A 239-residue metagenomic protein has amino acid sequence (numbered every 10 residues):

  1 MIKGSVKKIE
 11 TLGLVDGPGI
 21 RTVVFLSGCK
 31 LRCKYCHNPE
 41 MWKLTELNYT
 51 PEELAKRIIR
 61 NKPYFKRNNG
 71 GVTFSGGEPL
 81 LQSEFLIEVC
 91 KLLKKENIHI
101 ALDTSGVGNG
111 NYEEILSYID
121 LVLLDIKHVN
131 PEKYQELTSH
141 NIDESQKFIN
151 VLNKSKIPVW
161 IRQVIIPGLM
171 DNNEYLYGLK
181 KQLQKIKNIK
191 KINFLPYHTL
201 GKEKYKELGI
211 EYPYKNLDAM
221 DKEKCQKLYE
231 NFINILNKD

Functional and structural regions predicted by a protein language model:
M1-P18, P167-D239: Auxiliary Fe-S-binding modules of radical SAM enzymes
I2, K8-E10, L14-Y49: Canonical Radical SAM [4Fe-4S] cluster-binding loop centered on the CxxxCxxC motif and its immediate flanking residues
V23, S27-K30, N48, E52 (+3 more regions): Electropositive phosphate-/nucleotide-binding environments in soluble metabolic enzymes
P39-L44, Q135-N141, G209-L217: Short glycine-enriched, charge-decorated loop/helix-capping segments at active-site entrances that position
P39-N68, V72: Conserved alpha-helical substructure of the radical SAM core
I59-P63, N68-G71, G76, L80-L200 (+1 more regions): Conserved AdoMet/S-adenosylmethionine-binding subsite of the radical SAM
